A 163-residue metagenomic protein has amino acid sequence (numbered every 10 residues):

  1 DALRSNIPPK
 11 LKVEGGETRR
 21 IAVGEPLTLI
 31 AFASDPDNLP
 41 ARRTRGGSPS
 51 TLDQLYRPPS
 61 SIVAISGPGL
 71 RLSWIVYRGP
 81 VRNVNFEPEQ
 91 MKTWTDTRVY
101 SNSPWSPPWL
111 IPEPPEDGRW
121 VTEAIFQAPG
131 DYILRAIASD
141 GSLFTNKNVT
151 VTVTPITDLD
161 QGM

Functional and structural regions predicted by a protein language model:
D1-E17, L39-A41, T157: Proline-centered linker/hinge motifs at extracellular inter-domain junctions
G15, A41-I125: Exoplasmic/lumenal beta-rich domain surfaces
R19-L27: Short, solvent-exposed loop/linker segments at the N-terminal edge of repeated beta-sheet extracellular domains
G24-E25, G118, F126-Y132: Short tyrosine-centred short linear motifs in exposed loops/low-complexity segments
L29-A33: Aromatic/hydrophobic beta-strand junction motif of beta-rich domains
S139-L143: Short, solvent-exposed loop/turn segments at the edges of extracellular beta-sandwich modules
T145-P155: C-terminal edge beta-strand
